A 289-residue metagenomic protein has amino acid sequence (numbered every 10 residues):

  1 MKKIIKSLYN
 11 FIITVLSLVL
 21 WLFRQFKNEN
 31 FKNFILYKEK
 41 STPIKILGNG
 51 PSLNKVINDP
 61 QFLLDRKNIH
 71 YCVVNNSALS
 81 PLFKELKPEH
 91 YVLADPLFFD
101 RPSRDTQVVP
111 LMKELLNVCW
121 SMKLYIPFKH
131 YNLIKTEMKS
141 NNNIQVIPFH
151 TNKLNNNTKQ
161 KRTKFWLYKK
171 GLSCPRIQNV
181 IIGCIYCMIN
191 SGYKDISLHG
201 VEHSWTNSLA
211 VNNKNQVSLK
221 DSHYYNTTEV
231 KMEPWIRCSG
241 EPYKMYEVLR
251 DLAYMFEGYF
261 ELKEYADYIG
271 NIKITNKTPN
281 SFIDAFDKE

Functional and structural regions predicted by a protein language model:
K2-E289: Metal-ion/cofactor- or nucleotide/acyl-coenzyme-handling active-site neighborhoods
